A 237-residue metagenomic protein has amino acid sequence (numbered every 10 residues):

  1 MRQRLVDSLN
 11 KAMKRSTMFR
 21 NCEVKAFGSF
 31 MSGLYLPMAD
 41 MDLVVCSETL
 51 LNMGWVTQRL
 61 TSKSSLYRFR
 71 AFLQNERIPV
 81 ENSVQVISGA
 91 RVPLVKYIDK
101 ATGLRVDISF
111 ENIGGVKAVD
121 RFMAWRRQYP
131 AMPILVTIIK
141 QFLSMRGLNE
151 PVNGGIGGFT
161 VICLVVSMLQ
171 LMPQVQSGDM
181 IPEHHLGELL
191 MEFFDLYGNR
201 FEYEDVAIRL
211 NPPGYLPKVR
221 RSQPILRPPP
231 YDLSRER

Functional and structural regions predicted by a protein language model:
M1-K25: Helical scaffold of the NTase/Pol beta-like nucleotidyltransferase catalytic core
L9-A12, F27-S32, P79-S83, R91-K96 (+4 more regions): Eukaryotic intrinsically disordered and solvent-exposed regulatory patches
S16, K63-G114: Conserved catalytic core of two-metal-ion nucleotidyltransferases
R20-E23, F30-S32, P37-L43, V80-N82 (+2 more regions): Core residues of folded domains in eukaryotic genome-function proteins
F27-L34, V44-E48, I87-G89, Y97-K100 (+4 more regions): Structured beta-strand/turn binding interfaces of compact recognition modules in eukaryotic regulators
G28-R70, D107-S109, V165: Catalytic metal-binding acidic patch
D120-T160: Basic, alpha-helical interaction scaffolds
S167-R237: Pol beta-like nucleotidyltransferase catalytic core
